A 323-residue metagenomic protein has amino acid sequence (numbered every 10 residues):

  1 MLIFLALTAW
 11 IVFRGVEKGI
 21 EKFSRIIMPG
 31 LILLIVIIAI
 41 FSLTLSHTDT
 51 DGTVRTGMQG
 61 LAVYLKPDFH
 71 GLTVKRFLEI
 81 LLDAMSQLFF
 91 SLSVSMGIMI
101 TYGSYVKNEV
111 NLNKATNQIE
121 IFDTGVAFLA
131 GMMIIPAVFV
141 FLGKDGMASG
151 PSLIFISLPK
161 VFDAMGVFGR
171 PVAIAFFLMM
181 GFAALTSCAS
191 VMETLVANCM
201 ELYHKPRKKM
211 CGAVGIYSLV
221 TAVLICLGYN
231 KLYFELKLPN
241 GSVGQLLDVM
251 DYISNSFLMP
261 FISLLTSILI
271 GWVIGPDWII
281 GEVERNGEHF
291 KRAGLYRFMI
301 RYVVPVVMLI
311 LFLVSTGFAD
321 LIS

Functional and structural regions predicted by a protein language model:
M1-K18, L92-N108, G181-A197, S263-I280 (+1 more regions): Transmembrane alpha-helical segments in integral membrane proteins
I3-W10, L82-S93, A175-T186, S254 (+3 more regions): Hydrophobic alpha-helical transmembrane segments of multi-pass membrane proteins
E21, R25-L185, Y203, K209-M210 (+1 more regions): Membrane-embedded translocation segments of transport machinery
T48-T50, L227-L238: Membrane-helix interface motif
V110, V191-K205, S242, L246 (+1 more regions): Alpha-helical transmembrane segments
T124-A127, Y217-I225, I310-L313: Aromatic-anchored segments of alpha-helical transmembrane domains
A184-S190, C211-I225, Y229, D248-E282: Hydrophobic alpha-helical segments of multi-pass membrane transport proteins
N240-G271, K291-S323: A generic transmembrane alpha-helix motif of multi-pass inner-membrane proteins
